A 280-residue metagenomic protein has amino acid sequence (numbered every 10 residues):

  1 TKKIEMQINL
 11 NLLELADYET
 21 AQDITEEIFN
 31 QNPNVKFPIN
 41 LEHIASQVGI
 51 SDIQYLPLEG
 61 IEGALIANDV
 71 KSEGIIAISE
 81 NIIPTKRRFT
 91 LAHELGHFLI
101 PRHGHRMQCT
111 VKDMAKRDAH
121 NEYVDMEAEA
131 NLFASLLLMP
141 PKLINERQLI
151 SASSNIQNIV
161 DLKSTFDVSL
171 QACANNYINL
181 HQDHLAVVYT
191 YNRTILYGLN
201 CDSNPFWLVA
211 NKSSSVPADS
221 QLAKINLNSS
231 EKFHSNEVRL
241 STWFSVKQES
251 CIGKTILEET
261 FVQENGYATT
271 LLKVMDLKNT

Functional and structural regions predicted by a protein language model:
T1-T280: Active-site hotspot residues in diverse enzymes, especially metal/ion-binding acidic/histidine motifs
